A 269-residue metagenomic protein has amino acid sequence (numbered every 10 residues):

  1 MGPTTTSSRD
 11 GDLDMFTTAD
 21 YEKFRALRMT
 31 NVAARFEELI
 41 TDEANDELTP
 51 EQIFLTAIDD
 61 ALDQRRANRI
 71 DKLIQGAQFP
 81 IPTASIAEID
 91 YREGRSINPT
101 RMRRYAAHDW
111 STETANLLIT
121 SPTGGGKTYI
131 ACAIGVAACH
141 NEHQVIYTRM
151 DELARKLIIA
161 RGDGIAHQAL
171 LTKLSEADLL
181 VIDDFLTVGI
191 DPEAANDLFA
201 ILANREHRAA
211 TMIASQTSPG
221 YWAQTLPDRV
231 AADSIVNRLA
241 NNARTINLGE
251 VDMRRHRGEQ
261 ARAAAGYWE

Functional and structural regions predicted by a protein language model:
M1-E22, A261-E269: Intrinsically disordered, low-complexity and often Lys/Arg-enriched segments
K23-T30, N45, Q75-N98: Dynamic helix-loop-helix/coil hinge segments at AAA+ ATPase domain boundaries and subdomain interfaces
T30-P82: Interdomain "pre-motor" coupling segment immediately N-terminal to P-loop NTPase/helicase cores
F36, T148, E152-E176, F185-E269: Replace "adjacent to P-loop NTPase cores in ATP/GTP-dependent enzymes" with "adjacent to NTP-binding cores
D60, A137-N141, N204: Active-site catalytic microenvironments for nucleophilic, acid-base chemistry
I97-E176, A223: Conserved P-loop
L179: Walker B motif beta-strand of ABC-family P-loop ATPases
